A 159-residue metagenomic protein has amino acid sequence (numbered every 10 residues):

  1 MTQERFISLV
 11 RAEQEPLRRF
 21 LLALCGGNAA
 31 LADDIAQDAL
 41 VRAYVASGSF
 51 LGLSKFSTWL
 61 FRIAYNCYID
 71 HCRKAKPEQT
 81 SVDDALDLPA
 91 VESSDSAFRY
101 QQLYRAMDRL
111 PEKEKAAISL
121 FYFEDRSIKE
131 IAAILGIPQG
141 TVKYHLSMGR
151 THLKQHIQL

Functional and structural regions predicted by a protein language model:
M1-R19, A30, R109: A short, charge-rich alpha-helical start-of-domain segment used by transcription regulators
R18, A29-A46: Conserved RNAP core-binding helix
D34-V41, S54-N66: Structural recognition of an alpha-helix C-terminal capping motif at a helix-to-coil junction
D38-K55, A75-K76, H156: Sigma70-family region 2
S49-L51, R62-V82, S96, M148: Arg/Lys-rich amphipathic alpha helix in sigma70-family domain 2
D70, E78-L103, M107, S127: Internal acidic/polar
A117-F121: A short pre-motif secondary-structure segment
L135-L159: DNA-recognition helix of helix-turn-helix
